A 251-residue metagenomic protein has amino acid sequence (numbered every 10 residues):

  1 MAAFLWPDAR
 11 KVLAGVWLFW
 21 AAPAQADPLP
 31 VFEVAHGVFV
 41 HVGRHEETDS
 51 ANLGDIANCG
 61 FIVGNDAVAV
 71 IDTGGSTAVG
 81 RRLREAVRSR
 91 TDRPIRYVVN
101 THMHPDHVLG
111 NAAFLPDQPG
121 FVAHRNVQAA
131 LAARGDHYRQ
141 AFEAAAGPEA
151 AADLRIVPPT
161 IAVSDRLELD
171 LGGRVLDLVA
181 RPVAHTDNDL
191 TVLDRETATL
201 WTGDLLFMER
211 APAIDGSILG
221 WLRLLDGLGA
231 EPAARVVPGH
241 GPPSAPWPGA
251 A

Functional and structural regions predicted by a protein language model:
M1-L13: Bacterial N-terminal signal peptides that target proteins for export
A21-P23: N-terminal signal peptide c-region/cleavage motif recognized by signal peptidases
D27-V34, A129-R181, R195-E196, L225 (+1 more regions): Metallo-beta-lactamase
E33-A86, L190-T202: Conserved beta-strand hairpin/beta-sheet module of binuclear metal-dependent hydrolase folds, prominently
I71-T73, R96-M103, V122-R125, R181 (+2 more regions): Active-site neighborhood of phospho(di)ester-bond hydrolases with catalytic His/Asp-centered motifs
R81, E85-I161, E168: Active-site HxH/HxHxD metal-binding segment of metal-dependent hydrolases
S164-W221: Ligand/cofactor pocket segment of small-molecule handling proteins
L222-A251: Divalent-metal (often Zn2+) His-rich catalytic cores of metallo-beta-lactamase-fold enzymes
